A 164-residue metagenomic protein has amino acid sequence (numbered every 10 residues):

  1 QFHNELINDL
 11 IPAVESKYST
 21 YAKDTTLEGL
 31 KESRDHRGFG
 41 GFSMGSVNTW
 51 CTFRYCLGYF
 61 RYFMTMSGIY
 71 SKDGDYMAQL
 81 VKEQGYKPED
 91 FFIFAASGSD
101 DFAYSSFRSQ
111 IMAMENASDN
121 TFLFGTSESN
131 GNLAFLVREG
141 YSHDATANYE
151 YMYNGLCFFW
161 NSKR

Functional and structural regions predicted by a protein language model:
Q1-R164: Non-catalytic cap/lid and distal C-terminal segments of serine-dependent acyl enzymes
